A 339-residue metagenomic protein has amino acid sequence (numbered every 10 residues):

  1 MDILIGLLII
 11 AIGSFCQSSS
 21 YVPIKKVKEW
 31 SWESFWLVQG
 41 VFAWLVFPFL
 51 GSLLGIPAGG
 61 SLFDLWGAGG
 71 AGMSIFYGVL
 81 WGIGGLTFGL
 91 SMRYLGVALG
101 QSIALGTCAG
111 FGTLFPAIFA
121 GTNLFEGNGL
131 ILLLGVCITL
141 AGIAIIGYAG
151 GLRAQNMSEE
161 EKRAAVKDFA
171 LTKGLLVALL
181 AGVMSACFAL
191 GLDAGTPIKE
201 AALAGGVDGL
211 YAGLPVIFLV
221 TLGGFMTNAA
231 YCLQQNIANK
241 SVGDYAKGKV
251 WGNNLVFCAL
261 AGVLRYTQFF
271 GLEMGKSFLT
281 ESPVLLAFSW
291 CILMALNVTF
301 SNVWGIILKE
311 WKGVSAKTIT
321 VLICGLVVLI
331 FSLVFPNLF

Functional and structural regions predicted by a protein language model:
M1-F339: Polytopic alpha-helical membrane proteins, predominantly small-molecule transporters/carriers
